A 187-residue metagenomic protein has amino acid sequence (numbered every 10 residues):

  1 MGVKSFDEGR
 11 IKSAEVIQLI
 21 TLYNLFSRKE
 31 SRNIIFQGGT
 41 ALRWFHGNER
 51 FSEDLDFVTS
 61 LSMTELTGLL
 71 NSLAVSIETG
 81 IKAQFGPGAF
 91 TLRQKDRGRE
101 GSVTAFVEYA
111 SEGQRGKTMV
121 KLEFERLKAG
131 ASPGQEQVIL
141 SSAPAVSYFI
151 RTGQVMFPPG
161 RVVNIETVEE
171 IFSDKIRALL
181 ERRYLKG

Functional and structural regions predicted by a protein language model:
M1-I35: Helical scaffold of the NTase/Pol beta-like nucleotidyltransferase catalytic core
L19, Y23, G116-G187: Catalytic cores of NTP-dependent nucleotidyl/adenyl transfer enzymes across multiple folds
N33-R43: Short secondary-structure junction/hinge motifs that connect adjacent elements
G39, H46-L70: Catalytic metal-binding acidic patch
T64-Q84: Signature of the catalytic double-stranded beta-helix
E78-E125, V162, T167-E170, D174 (+1 more regions): Conserved catalytic core of two-metal-ion nucleotidyltransferases
